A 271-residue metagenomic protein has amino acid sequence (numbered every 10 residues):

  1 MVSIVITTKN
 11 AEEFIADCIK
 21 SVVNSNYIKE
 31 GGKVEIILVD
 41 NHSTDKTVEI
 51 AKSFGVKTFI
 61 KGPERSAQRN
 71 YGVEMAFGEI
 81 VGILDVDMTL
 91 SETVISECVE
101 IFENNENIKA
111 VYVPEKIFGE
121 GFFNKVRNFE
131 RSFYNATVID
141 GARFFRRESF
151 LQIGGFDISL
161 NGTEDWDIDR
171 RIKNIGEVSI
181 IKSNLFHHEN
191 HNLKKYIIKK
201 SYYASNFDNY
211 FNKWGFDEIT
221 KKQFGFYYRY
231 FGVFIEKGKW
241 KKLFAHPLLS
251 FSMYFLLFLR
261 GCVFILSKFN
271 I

Functional and structural regions predicted by a protein language model:
N10-N26: Short, well-formed alpha-helical segments that are part of the catalytic scaffolds of diverse glycosyltransferases
S21, D40-V48, M88-T89: A conserved acidic beta->alpha catalytic loop
S53, I60-A76: Glycine-rich, basic loop-to-helix element that forms the pyrophosphate-binding segment of sugar-nucleotide handling
V81: Short aromatic/hydrophobic "clamp" motif used to bind/position activated sugar donors
T89-F123: Conserved donor NDP-sugar-binding/catalytic core segment of glycosyltransferases
R143, S149-G154, S159-E189: A short, conserved alpha-helix in the catalytic core of glycosyltransferases
I181-K199, Y203-F211: Active-site donor/metal-binding and catalytic loop motifs of nucleotide-sugar-dependent glycosylation enzymes
K199-I271: Non-catalytic, C-terminal membrane-associated alpha-helical segments of glycosyltransferases
